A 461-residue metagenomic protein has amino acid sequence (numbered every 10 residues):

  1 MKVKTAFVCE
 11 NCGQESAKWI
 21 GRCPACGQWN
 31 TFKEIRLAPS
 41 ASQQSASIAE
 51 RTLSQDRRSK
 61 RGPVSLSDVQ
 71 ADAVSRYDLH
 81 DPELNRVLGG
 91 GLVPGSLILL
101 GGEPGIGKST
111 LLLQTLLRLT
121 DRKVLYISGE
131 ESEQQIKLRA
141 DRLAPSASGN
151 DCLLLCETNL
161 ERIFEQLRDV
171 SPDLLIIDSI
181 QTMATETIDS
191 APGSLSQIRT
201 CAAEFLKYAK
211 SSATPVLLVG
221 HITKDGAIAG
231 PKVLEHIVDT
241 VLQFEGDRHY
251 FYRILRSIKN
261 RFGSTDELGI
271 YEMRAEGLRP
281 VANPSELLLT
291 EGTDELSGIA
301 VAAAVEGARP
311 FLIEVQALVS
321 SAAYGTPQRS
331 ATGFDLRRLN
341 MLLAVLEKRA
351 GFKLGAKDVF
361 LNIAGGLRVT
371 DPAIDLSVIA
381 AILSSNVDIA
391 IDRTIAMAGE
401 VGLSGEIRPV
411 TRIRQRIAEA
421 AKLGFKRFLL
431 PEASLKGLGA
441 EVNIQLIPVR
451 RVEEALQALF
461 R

Functional and structural regions predicted by a protein language model:
K2-K4, V8-N11, E15-N85, V93-L99 (+6 more regions): Peripheral, non-AAA+ core regions of ATP-driven protein-machinery
E103, G129: P-loop (Walker A) phosphate-binding loop of NTP-binding proteins
V124-S128: Conserved RecA-like ASCE P-loop NTPase motor core of nucleic-acid helicases/translocases
E133: Divalent metal-dependent catalytic cores for phosphoryl transfer on phosphate-bearing substrates
